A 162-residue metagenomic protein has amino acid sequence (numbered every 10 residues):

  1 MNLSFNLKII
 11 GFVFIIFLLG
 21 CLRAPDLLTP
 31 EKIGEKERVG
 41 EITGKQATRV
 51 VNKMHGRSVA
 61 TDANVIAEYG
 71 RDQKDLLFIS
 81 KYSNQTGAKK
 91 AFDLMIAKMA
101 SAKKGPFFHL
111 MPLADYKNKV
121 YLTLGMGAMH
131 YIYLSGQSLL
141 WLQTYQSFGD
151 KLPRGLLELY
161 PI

Functional and structural regions predicted by a protein language model:
M1-I10: Bacterial N-terminal signal peptides that target proteins for export
L18-G20: C-terminal motif of bacterial Sec signal peptides marking the signal peptidase cleavage site
L22-A24: Bacterial signal peptide processing site
L28, G34-S58, S83-H130, I162: Short Gly/Thr-rich strand-loop-strand
K32-G34, D75, A128-M129, G136-S138: Envelope-exposed proteins and targeting segments
A63-L94: A short acidic-to-branched-hydrophobic micro-motif
L124, H130-S135, L139-F148: Short, exposed beta-strand-loop hairpins at the edges of beta-sheets in extracellular/periplasmic proteins
L142-I162: Surface-exposed amphipathic alpha-helical segments
